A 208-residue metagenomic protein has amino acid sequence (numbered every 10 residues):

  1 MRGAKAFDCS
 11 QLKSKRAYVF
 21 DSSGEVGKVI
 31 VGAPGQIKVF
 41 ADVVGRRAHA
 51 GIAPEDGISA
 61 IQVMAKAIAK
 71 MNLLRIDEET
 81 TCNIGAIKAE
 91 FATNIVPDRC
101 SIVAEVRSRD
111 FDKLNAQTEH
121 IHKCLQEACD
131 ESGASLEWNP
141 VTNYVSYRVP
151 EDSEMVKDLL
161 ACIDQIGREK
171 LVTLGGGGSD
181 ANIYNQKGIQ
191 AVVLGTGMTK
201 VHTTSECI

Functional and structural regions predicted by a protein language model:
M1-P34, N94, E105: Acidic/histidine-rich catalytic neighborhood of metal-dependent amide-processing enzymes
G3-A4, G27, G35, G45 (+6 more regions): Glycine-centered flexibility motif
F7-S10, G35-I37, M155-K157, Q190-V192: Short, hinge-like loop/turn segments at secondary-structure boundaries
S14-R16, I37-V39, T80: Generic beta-strand structural signal
V19-A53, G57-A67: Phosphate/diphosphate-binding glycine-rich loops and adjacent basic-rich segments that engage nucleotide
S22, G57-I208: Metal-dependent amide/peptide-bond hydrolase catalytic core, centered on the "pita-bread" metallohydrolase fold
